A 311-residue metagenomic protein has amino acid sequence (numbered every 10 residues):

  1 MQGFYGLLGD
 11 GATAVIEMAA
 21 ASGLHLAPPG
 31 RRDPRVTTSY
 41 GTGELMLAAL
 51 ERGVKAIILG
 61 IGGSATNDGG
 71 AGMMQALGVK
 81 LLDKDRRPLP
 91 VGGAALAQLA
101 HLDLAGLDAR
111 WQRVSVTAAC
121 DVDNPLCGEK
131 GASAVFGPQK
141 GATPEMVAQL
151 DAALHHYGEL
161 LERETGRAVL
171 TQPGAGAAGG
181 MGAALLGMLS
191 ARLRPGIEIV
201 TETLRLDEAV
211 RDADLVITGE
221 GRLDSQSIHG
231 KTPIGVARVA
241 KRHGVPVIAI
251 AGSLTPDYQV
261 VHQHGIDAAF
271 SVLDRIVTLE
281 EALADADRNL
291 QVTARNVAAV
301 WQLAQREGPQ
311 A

Functional and structural regions predicted by a protein language model:
M1-I61, A65-A311: N-terminal loops that bind phosphate or other acidic moieties and the adjacent beta-alpha structural core
